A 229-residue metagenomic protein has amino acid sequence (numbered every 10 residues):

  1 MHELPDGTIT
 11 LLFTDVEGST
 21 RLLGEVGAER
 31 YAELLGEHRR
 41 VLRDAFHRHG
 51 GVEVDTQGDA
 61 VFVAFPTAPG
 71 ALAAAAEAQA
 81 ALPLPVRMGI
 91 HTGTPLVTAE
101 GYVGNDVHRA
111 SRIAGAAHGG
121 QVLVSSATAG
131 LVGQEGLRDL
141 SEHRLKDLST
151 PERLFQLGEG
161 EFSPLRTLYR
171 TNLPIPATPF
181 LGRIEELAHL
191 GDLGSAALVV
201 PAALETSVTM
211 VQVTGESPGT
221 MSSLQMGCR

Functional and structural regions predicted by a protein language model:
M1-A74, A197: Catalytic NTP-binding/metal-coordinating core of nucleotidyl cyclase/transferase enzymes
M1-D6, E33, S149-L181, L187-G191: Defense-system signaling and execution modules centered on TIR/cGAS-STING-like, death/scaffold domains and their
L4-D6, D55-G58, A114-A117, N172-I175: Short glycine-enriched loop/turn motifs at secondary-structure junctions
T14, V124, G182: A conserved hydrophobic position in a structured secondary element of the catalytic/binding core that shapes
R21, L131, H189: Phosphate- and divalent-cation-binding pockets in alpha/beta enzyme and binding domains that engage nucleotide-derived
H38, A78, R109-I113, T128 (+1 more regions): Structural preference for long, well-ordered alpha-helical segments in enzyme cores
R43, T56, F62-E161: Catalytic beta-strand-to-alpha-helix segment of the class III nucleotidyl cyclase homology domain
L168-R229: Walker A/P-loop phosphate-binding element recognition
